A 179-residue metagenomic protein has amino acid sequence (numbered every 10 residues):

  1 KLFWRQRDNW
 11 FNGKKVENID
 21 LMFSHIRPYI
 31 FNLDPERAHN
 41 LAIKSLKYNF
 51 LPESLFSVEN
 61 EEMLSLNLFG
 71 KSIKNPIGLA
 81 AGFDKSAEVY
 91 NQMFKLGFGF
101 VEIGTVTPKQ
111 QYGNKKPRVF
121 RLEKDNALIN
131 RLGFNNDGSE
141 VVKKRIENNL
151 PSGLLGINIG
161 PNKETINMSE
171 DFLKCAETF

Functional and structural regions predicted by a protein language model:
D8, V16-D20: Acidic, Ala/Val/Gly-enriched low-complexity intrinsically disordered segments
M22-L66, A127-N135, S139: An N-cap/entry alpha-helix motif that binds or orients negatively charged groups
D34, L79, V101, V142: Conserved, mostly hydrophobic/aromatic
L55-G78, V141-E147: N-terminal amphipathic alpha-helix/helix-capping segment at the start of soluble metabolic enzymes
I73, A81-D84, F94, N135-F179: Conserved alpha/beta-domain cores
G104-L154: A gly/proline- and charged-residue-enriched helix-loop-helix capping module
